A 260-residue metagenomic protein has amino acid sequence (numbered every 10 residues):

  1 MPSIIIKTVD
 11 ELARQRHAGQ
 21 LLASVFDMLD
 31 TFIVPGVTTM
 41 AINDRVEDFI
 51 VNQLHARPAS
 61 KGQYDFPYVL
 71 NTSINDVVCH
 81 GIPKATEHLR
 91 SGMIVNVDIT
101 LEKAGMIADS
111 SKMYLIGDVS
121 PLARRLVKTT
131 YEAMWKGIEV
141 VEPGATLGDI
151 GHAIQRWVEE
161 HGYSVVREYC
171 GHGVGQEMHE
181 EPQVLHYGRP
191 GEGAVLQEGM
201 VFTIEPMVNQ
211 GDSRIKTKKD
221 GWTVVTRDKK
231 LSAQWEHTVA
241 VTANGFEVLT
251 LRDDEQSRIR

Functional and structural regions predicted by a protein language model:
M1-R260: Active-site neighborhoods and metal-handling regions in enzymes and metal-associated proteins
